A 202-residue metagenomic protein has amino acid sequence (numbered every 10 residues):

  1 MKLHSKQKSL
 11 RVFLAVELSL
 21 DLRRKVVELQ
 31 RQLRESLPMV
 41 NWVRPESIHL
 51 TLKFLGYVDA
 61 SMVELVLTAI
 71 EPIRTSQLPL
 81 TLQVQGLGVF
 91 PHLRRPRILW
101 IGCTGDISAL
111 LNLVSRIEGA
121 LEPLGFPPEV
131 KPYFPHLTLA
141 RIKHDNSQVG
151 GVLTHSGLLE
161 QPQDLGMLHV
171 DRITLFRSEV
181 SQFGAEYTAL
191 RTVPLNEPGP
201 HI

Functional and structural regions predicted by a protein language model:
M1-I202: Histidine-dependent nucleotide/RNA phosphoesterase domain, centered on the 2H-phosphoesterase fold with its duplicated
